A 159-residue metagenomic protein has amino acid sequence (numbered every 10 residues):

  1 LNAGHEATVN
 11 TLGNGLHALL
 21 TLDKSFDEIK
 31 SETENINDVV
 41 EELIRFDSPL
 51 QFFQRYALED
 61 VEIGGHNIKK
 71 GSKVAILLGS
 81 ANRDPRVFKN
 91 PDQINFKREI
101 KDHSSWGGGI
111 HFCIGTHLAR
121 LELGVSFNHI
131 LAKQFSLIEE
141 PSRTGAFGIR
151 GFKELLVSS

Functional and structural regions predicted by a protein language model:
L1-S159: Cytochrome P450
